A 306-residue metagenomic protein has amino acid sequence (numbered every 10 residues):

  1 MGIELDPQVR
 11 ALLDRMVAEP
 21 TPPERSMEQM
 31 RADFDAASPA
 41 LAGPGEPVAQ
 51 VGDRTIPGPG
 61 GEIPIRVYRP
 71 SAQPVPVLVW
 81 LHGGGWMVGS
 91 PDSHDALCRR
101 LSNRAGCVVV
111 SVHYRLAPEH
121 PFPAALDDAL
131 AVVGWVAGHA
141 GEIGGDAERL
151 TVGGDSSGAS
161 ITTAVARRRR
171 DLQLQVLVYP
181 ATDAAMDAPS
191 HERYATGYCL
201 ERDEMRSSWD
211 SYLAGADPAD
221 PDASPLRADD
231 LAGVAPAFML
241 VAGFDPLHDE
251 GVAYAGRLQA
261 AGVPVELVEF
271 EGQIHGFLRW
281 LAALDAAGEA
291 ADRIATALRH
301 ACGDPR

Functional and structural regions predicted by a protein language model:
M1-V67, G303-R306: A glycine/proline-hinged amphipathic helix-loop "lid/cap" segment that gates access to hydrophobic ligand pockets
V75-G84: Short beta-strand element of the alpha/beta-hydrolase
D92-S111: Short amphipathic alpha-helix adjacent to the substrate-entry channel of hydrolases
H120-A140, I294: Alpha/beta-hydrolase active-site loop
I143-S156: Alpha/beta-hydrolase fold nucleophile elbow
R167-A216: Hydrolase active-site cap/lid region
M239-V241: Short beta-strand/loop motif that positions the catalytic acidic residue of the alpha/beta-hydrolase fold
L284-R306: Catalytic active-site module of serine/aspartate enzymes centered on a nucleophile-bearing elbow/loop
